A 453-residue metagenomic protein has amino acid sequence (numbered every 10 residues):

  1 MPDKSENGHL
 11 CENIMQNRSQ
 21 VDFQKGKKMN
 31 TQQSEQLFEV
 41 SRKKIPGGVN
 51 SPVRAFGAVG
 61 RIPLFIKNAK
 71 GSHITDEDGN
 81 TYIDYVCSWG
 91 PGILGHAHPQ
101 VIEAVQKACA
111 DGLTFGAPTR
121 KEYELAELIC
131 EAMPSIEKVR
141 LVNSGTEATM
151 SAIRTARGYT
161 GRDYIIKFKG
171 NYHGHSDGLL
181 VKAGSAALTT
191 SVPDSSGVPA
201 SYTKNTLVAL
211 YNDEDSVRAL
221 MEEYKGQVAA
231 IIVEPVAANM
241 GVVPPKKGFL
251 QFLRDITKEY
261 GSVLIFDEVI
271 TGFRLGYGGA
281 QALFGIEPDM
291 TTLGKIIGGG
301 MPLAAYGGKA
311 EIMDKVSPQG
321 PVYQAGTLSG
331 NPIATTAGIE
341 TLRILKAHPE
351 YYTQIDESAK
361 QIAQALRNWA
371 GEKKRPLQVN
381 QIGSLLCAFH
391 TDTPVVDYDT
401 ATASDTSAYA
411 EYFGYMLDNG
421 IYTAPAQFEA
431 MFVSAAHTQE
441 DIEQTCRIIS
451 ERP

Functional and structural regions predicted by a protein language model:
P2-S5, E12, Q20, S191: Ser/Thr/Pro/Gly-rich low-complexity, intrinsically disordered segments
D3-E6, D22, K28-L37: N-terminal intrinsically disordered, low-complexity tails enriched in polar/charged
N7-G8, R18-V21, F65: Tryptophan-centered motif/residue detector
E12, N17-K28: Short, Lys/Arg-enriched N-terminal segments with co-localized hydrophobic residues within the first ~10-30 amino acids
M29-P453: Conserved N-terminal phosphate-binding loop of PLP-dependent enzymes in the Aspartate aminotransferase
